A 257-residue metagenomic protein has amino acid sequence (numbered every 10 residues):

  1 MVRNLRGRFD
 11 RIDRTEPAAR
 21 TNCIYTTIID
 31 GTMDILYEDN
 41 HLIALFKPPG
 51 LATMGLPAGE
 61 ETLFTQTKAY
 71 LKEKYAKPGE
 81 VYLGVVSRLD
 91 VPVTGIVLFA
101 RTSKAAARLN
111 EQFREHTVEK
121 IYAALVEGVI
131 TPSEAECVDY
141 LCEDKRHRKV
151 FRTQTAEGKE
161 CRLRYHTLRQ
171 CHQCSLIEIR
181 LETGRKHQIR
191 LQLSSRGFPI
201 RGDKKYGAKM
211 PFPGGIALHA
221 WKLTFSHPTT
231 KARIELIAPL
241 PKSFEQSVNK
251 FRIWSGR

Functional and structural regions predicted by a protein language model:
M1-R11, T15, R20-R257: RNA pseudouridine synthases
